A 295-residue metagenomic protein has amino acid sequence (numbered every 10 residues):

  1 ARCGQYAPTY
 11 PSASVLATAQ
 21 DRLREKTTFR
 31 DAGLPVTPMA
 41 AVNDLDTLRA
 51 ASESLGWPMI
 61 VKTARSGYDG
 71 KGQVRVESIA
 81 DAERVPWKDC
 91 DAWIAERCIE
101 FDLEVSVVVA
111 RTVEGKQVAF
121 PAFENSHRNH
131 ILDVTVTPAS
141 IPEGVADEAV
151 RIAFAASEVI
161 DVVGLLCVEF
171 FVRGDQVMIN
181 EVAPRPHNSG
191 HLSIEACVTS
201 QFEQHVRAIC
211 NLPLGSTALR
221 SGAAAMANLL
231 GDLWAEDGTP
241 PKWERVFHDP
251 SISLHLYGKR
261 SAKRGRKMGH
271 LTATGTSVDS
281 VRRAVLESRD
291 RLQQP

Functional and structural regions predicted by a protein language model:
A1-V15, Q20, D46: ATP-binding N-terminal substructure of ATP-dependent carboxylate-amine bond-forming enzymes
Y6-P11, G67, N129, P184-H187: Short glycine/proline- and charge-enriched loop/turn segments that cap or connect secondary-structure elements
P8, P35-P38, S253: Conserved beta-strand segments of alpha/beta enzyme cores
T18-S106, A110-A156, L286-L292: Active-site nucleotide/adenylate-binding loops and adjacent lid/helix of ATP-dependent enzymes
R24, A196-Q204: A general alpha-helical scaffold signature found inside nucleotide-binding enzyme cores
K88-I141, D147-I179, A183-L192, E203-S216 (+2 more regions): Phosphate-binding core of ATP-grasp and ATP-grasp-like enzymes
I141, S193-V198, A273: Short alpha-helix boundary/capping segments
R207-P295: Peripheral (often C-terminal) accessory segments that flank ATP-dependent C-N-forming ligase machineries
